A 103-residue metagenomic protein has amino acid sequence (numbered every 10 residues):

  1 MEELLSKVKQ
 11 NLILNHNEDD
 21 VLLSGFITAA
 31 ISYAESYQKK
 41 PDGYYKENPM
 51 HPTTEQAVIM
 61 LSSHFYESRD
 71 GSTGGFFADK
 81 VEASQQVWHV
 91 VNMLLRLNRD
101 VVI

Functional and structural regions predicted by a protein language model:
M1-I103: Divalent metal-cofactor coordination and adjacent catalytic microenvironments
